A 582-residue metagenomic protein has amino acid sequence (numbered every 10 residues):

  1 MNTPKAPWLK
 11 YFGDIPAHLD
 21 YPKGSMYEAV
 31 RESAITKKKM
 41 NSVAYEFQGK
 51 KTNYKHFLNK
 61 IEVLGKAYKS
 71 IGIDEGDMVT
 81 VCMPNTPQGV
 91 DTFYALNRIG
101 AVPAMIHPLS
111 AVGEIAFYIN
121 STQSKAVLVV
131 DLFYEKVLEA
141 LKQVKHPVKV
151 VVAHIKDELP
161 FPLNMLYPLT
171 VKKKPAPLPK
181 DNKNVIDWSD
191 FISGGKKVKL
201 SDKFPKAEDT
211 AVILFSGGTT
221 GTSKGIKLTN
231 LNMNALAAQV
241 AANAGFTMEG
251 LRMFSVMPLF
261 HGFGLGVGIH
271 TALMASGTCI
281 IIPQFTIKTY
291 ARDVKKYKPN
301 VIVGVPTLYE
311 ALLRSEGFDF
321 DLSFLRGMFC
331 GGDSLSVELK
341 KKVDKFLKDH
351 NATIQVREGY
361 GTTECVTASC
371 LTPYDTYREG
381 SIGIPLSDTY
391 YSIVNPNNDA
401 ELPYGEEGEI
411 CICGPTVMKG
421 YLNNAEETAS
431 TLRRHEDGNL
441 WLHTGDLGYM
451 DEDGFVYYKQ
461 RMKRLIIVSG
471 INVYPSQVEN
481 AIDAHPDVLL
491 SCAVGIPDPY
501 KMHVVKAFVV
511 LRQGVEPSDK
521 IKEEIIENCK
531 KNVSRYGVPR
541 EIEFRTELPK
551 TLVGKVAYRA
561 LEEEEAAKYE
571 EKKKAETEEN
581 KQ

Functional and structural regions predicted by a protein language model:
M1-T52, H56-I71, E75, H146 (+5 more regions): N-lobe entry segment of adenylate-forming
N41-T86, V90-Y94, A111-A116, N120 (+2 more regions): Conserved AMP-binding/adenylate-forming core of the ANL superfamily
Y68-D74, G195-E208, I213-S255, G277 (+1 more regions): Conserved adenylate-forming
I71, R98-D190: Structural core segment of the AMP-binding/adenylate-forming
S110, F117, V127-V129, I302 (+8 more regions): AMP-binding/adenylate-forming catalytic core of the ANL superfamily
N234-R252, F260-V303, S315-E316: Conserved AMP-binding/adenylation subdomain of ANL enzymes
N300-G304, L313-E379, Y390: Gly/Ser/Thr-rich phosphate-binding loop
I384-D388, A400-R433, V473, Y569: Conserved ATP/PPi-binding loop(s) of AMP-dependent carboxylate-activating enzymes
